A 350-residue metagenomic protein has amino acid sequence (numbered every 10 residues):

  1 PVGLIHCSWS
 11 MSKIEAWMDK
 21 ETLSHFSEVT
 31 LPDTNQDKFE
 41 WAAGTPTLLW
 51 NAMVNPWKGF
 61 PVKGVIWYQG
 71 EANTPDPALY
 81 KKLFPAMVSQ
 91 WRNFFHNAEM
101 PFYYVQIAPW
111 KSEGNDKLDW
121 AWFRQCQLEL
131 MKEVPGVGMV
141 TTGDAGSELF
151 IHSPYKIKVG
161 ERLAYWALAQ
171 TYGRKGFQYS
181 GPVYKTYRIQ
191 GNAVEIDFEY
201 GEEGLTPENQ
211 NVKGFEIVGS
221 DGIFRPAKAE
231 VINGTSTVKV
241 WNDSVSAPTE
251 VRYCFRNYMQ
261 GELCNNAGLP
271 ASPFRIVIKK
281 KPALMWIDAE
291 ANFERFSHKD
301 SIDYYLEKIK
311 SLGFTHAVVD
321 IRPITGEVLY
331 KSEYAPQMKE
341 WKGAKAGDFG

Functional and structural regions predicted by a protein language model:
P1-K279: Cell-envelope and extracellular/periplasmic
S8, G143, F255, A289-A291 (+2 more regions): A mature extracytoplasmic/lumenal domain signature
S24-N35, P282, T325-F349: Aromatic- and acidic-residue-enriched carbohydrate-binding clefts of CAZyme catalytic domains
L49-N55, R295-K310: Short, acidic/polar
I66-Q69, V105, L284-N292, Y330-P336: Acidic/histidine-rich, surface-exposed loop or edge segments in extracytoplasmic proteins
E148-L149, G204-P207, A291-S297, V328: Short, solvent-exposed loop/turn elements at domain surfaces
K279-S301: Boundary/entry segment of secreted carbohydrate-active catalytic domains
S301-G326: Catalytic domains of carbohydrate-active enzymes, especially glycoside hydrolases
